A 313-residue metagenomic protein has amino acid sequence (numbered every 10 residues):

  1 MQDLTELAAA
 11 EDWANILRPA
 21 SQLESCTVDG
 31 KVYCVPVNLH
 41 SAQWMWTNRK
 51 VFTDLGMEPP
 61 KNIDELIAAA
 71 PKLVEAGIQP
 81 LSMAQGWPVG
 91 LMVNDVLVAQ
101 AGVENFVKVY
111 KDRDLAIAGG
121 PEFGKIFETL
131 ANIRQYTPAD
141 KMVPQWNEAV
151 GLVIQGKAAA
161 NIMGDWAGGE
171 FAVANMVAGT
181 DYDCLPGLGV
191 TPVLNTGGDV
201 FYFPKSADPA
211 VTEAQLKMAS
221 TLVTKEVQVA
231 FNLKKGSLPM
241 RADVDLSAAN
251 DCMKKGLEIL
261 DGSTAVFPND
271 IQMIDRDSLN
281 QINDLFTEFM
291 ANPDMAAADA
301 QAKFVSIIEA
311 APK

Functional and structural regions predicted by a protein language model:
M1-Q2, D29-K31, I78, A99-Q100 (+1 more regions): Ligand-binding "clamshell"
M1-Q43, I67: Hinge/lid segment of periplasmic solute-binding proteins
M1-R18, D54-K61, A159-A160, M240 (+2 more regions): Extracytoplasmic "Venus flytrap"/periplasmic binding protein-like
T5-R18, Q100-K125, V173-M176, P186-V193 (+1 more regions): Short, solvent-exposed loop/beta-turn-alpha elements that line the ligand-binding surface or hinge of extracytoplasmic
T53, D261-K313: Conserved C-terminal helix/tail region of periplasmic/extracytoplasmic solute-binding proteins
D54-L55, E128, Q135, A174-S237 (+1 more regions): Extracytoplasmic/periplasmic substrate-recognition and gating elements
I63-A68, K141-Q155: Short helix-initiation/N-cap motifs at beta->coil->alpha
A70, D112-V143: Glycine-centered hinge/linker elements that transmit conformational signals in sensory and ligand-binding systems
